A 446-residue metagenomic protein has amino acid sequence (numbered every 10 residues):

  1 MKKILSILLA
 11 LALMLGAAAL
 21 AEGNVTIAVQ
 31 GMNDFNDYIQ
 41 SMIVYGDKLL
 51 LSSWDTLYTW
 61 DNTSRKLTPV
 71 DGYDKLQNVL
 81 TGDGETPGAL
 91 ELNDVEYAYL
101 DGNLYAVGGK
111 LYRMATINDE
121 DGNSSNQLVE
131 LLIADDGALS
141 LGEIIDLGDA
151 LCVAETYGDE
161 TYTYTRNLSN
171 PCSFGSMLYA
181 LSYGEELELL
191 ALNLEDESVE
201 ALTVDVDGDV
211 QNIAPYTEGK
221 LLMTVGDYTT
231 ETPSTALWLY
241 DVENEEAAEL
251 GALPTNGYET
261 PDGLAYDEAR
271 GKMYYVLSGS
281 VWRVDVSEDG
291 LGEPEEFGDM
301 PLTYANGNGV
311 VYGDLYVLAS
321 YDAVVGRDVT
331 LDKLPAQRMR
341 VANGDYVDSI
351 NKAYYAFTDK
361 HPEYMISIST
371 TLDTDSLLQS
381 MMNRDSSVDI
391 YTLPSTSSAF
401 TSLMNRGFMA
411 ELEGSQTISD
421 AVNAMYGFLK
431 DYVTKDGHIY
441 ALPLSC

Functional and structural regions predicted by a protein language model:
M1-L8: Positively charged n-region of N-terminal signal peptides that target proteins for export
E22-G31, L57-L92, N126-T156, E188-T203 (+3 more regions): Surface-exposed loop/turn elements that mediate protein-protein interactions on large endomembrane-trafficking
E22-R65, G208-N212, M223-T230, W238 (+2 more regions): Conserved N-terminal structural module of periplasmic/extracytoplasmic solute-binding proteins
N36-I43, V79, D94-A106, A150-G158 (+4 more regions): Repeated scaffold domains used in trafficking and secretory/extracellular systems, primarily beta-propellers
E120-S124, Y183-E185, T229-S234: Short, solvent-exposed loop/turn segments at conserved positions within beta-propeller repeat blades
L181, V341-G344, A441-C446: Short beta-strand->loop
S398-C446: Hinge/lid segment of periplasmic solute-binding proteins
